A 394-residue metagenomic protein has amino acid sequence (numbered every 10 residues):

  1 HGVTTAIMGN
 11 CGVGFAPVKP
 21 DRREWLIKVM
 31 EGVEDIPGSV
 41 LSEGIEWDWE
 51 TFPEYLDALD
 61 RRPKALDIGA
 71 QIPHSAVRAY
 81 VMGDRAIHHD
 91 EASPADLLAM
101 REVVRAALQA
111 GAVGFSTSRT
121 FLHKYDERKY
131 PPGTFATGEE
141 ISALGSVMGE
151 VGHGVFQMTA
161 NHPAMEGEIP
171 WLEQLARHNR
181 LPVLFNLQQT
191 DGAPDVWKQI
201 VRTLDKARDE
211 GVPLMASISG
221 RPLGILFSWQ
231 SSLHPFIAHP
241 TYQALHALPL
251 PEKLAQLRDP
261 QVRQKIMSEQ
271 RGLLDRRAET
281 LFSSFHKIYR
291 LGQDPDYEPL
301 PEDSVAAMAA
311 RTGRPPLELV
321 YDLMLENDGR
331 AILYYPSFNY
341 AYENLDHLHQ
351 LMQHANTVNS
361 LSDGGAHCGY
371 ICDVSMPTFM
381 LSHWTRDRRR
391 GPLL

Functional and structural regions predicted by a protein language model:
H1-G114: Divalent-metal coordination cores built from histidine and acidic residues
A6-M8, I68-I72, F115-T117, G154-M158 (+3 more regions): Hydrophobic faces of well-ordered beta-strands that scaffold small-molecule active sites in alpha/beta enzyme cores
P17-R22, K124-K129, A164-A176, A193-L204 (+3 more regions): Histidine/acidic-residue-rich catalytic or RNA/ligand-binding cores of hydrolases and nuclease-related proteins
L59-P63, L108-Q109, S146-E150, L172-R180 (+2 more regions): Acidic (Asp/Glu)-rich catalytic clusters
P73-S75, T120, T159-P163, Q188-G192 (+2 more regions): Active-site beta-loop-alpha junctions enriched in small/polar residues
G83-M100, K129-A136, A160-P163, G313: Active-site mouth loops of central-metabolism enzymes
R177, A207-P213, L226-L245, L273-N327 (+2 more regions): His/Asp/Glu-enriched, well-ordered alpha-helical/loop segment that forms or immediately abuts the divalent-metal
N179-F282: Polar, glycine-rich mid-to-C-terminal structural blocks that act as macromolecule-binding/assembly scaffolds
